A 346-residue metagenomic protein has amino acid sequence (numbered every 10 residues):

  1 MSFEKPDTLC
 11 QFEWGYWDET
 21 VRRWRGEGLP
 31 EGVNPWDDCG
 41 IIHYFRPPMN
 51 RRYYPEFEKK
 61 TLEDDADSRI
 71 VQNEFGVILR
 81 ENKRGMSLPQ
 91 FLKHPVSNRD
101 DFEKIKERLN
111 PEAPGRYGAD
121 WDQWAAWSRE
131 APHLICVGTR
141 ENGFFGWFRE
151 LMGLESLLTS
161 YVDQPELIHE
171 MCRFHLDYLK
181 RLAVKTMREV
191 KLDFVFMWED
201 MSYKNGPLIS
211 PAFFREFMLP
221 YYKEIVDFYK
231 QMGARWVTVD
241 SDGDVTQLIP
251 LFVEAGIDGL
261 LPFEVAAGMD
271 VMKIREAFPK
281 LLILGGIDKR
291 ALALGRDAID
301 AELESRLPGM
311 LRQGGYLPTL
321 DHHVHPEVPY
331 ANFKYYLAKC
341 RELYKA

Functional and structural regions predicted by a protein language model:
M1-E27, R69-Q72, E81, G85 (+2 more regions): Active-site loop segments of alpha/beta catalytic cores
W17, R23-K59: Segments that shape or occlude catalytic/ligand-binding pockets
E58-E63, D67: A structural signal for short, hydrophobic beta-strand segments that form beta-sheets in beta-rich/all-beta domains
